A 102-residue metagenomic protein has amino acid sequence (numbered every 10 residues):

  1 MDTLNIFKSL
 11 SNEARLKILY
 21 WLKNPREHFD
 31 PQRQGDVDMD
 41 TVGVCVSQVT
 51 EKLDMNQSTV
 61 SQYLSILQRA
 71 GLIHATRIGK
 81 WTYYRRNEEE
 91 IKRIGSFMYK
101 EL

Functional and structural regions predicted by a protein language model:
M1-F7: Short, Lys/Arg-enriched N-terminal segment that forms or immediately precedes the first helix of a structured domain
K8, A14-N56, T82-E89: N-terminal helix-turn-helix DNA-binding core of bacterial DNA-binding proteins
K8, Y20, Q68, H74 (+1 more regions): A cross-family signal for key residues in well-ordered alpha-helices that form functional helical elements
R15, Q62-Y63: Histidine-centered divalent metal-coordination motifs
E51, Q62, Q68-R69: Alpha-helical residues within the helix-turn-helix
R69-I78, R85: Beta-hairpin "wing" of winged helix-turn-helix
I91-L102: Short, Lys/Arg-rich amphipathic alpha-helical interaction segments that bind nucleic acids or acidic protein surfaces
